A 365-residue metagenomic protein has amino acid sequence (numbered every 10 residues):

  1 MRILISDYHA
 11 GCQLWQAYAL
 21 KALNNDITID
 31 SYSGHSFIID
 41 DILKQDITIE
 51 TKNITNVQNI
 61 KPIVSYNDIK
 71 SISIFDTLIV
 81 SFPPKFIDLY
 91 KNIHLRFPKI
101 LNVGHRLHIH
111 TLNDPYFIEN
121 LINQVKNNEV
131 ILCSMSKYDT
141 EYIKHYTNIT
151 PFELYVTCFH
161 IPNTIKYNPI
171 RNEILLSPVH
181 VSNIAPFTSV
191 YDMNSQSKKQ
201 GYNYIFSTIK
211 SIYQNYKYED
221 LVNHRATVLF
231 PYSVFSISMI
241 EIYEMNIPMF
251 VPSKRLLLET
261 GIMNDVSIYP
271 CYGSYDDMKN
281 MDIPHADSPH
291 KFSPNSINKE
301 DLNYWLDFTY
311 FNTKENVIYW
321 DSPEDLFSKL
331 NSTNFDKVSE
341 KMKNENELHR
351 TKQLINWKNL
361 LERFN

Functional and structural regions predicted by a protein language model:
M1-N92, L354-N365: N-terminal pre-catalytic "stem/leader" segment of glycosyltransferase-like enzymes
I5-A10, S31-H35, Q58-P62, L78-F86 (+5 more regions): Structural motif
I74-T77, V130, H224-A226: Conserved acidic residues
S81-V181, S288, I297-N298, N303-Y304 (+1 more regions): Catalytic core of nucleotide-activated saccharide and alditol-phosphate transferases
F159-K217, S238: Conserved catalytic-core segment of nucleotide-activated headgroup transferases in glycan assembly
Q214-H224, I240, E244: Short acidic alpha-helix that forms the nucleotide-activated donor recognition element in Leloir-type transferases
P231-Y232, S236-L348: Catalytic binding pocket for nucleotide-activated donors in carbohydrate/polymer assembly enzymes
L330-F335, E347-N365: C-terminal alpha-helical cap of glycosyltransferases
